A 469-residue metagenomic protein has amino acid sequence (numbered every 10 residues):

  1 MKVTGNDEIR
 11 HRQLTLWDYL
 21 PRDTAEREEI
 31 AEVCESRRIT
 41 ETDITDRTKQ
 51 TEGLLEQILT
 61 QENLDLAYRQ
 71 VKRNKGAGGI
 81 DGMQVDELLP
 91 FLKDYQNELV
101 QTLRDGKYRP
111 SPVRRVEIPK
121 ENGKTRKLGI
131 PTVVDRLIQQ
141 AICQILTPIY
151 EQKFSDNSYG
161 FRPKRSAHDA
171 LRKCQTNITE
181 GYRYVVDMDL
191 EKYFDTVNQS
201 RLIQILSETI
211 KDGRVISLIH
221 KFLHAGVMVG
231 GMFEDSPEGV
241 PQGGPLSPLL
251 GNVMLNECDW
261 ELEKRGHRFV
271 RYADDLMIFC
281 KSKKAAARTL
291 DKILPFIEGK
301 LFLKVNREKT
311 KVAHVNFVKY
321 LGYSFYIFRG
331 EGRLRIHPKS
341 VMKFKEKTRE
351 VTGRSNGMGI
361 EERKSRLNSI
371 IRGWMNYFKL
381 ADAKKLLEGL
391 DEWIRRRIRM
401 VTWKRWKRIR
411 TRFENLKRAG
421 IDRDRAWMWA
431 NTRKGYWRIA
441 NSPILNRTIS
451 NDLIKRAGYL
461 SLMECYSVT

Functional and structural regions predicted by a protein language model:
M1-K93: Non-catalytic, polymerase-adjacent accessory regions of viral genome-replication enzymes
Y19, R366, K379-T432: Conserved nucleotidyltransferase catalytic core and NTase-mimicking acidic/glycine-rich helix/loop elements in nucleic
L59, L64, P110-V116, E121 (+2 more regions): Core structural elements
G78-K124: Phosphate/adenylate-binding "loop-and-lid" substructures adjacent to NTP/NAD/dNTP-binding pockets in NTP-dependent
T102-E117, E121, K153-K319: Conserved polymerase palm-domain catalytic core
H224, K300-R366, I370-R372: A conserved non-catalytic segment of reverse transcriptases and RNA-directed RNA polymerases corresponding to the late
D235-E238, R349-R363, W374-L386, W403-W406 (+1 more regions): Short, solvent-exposed helix-loop connector elements
W406-T469: Extended C-terminal regions of large enzymes
